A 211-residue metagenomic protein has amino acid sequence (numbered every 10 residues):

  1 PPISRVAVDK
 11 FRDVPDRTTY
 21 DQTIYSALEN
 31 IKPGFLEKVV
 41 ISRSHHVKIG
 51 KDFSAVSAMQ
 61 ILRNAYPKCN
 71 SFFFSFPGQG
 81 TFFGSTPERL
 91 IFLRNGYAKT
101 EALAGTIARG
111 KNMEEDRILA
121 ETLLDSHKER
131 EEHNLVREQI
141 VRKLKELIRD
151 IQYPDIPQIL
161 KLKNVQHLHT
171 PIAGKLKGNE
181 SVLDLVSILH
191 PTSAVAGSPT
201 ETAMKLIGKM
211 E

Functional and structural regions predicted by a protein language model:
P1-T18, I24-Y25, S44-K48, K99-K209: Contiguous alpha-helical scaffold segments within structured protein domains that host functional hotspots
P2-L62, N70-F74: Glycine-rich, mobile lid/loop segments that gate access to catalytic sites or pores
K32, F82, V195: Short glycine/serine/threonine-biased micro-segments
G34, I91, E138: Conserved hydrophobic/aromatic pocket- or pore-lining residues that grip, position, or stack substrates in active sites
F35, M210-E211: Short secondary-structure junctions
S42-S44, F76-P77, S85-E88, L103 (+1 more regions): Fold-independent oxyanion-binding glycine-rich loops and adjacent beta-strand/coil segments at enzyme active sites
K51-A98: SIR2/sirtuin-family catalytic core signature
